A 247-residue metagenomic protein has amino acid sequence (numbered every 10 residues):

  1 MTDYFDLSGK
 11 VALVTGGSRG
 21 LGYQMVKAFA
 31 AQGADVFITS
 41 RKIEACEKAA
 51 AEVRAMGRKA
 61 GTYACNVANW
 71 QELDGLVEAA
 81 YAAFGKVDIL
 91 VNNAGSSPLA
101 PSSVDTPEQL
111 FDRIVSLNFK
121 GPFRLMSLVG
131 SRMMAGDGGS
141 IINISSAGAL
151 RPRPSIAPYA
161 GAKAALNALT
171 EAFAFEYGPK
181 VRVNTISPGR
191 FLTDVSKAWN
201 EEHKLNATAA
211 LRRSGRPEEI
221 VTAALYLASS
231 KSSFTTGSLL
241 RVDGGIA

Functional and structural regions predicted by a protein language model:
S18-R19: Conserved glycine-rich cofactor-binding loop
I43-E44, A64-L76, E108, E218: The beta1-alpha1 cofactor-binding region of Rossmann-like NAD(H)/NADP(H)-dependent oxidoreductases
F84, R216-V242: C-terminal substrate-recognition "lid" of short-chain dehydrogenase/reductases
P101-S103, P107-V115, L205: Substrate-binding pocket helix/loop in short-chain dehydrogenase/reductase
M126, A162, T170: Active-site helix of classical SDR
S131, A174-P179, S233: Alpha-helical segment proximal to the catalytic Tyr-Lys
S146: Residue(s) in the substrate-gating loop at a strand-loop-helix junction that position the organic substrate next
